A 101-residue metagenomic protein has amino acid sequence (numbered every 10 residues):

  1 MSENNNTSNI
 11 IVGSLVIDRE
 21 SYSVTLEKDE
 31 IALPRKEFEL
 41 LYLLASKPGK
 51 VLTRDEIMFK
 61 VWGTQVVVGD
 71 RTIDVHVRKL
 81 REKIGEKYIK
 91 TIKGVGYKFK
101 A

Functional and structural regions predicted by a protein language model:
M1-I11: Basic, amphipathic DNA-recognition helix from helix-turn-helix-like DNA-binding domains
N4-N6, V16-S23: A short, compositionally biased
I10-V12, I17-R19, F99-A101: Conserved catalytic Walker-motif region of ABC-type ATPase nucleotide-binding domains
S21-V75, K79-K87, K93-V95: Positively charged, aromatic-enriched patches within helix-turn-helix-type DNA-binding elements, predominantly
